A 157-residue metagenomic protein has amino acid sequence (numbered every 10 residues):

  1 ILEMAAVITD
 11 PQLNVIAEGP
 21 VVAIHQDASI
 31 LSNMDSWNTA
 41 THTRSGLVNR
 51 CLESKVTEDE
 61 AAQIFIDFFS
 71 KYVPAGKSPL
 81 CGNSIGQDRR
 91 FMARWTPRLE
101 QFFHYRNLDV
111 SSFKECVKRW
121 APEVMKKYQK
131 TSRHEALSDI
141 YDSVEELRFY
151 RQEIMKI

Functional and structural regions predicted by a protein language model:
I1-G82, Y128: Conserved non-catalytic scaffold segment of RNase H-like nuclease domains
E3, D10, D88, D109 (+1 more regions): Acidic active-site catalytic centers that drive phospho-/nucleotidyl reactions and related ester hydrolyses
P11, I64-D67, K71, R90 (+4 more regions): Residue-level signal for well-ordered alpha-helical scaffold segments within enzymatic catalytic domains
T57, A61-F65, D88, W95 (+1 more regions): Amphipathic alpha-helical interface surfaces
G76-I85, R90-T96, P122-I157: Acidic, Mg2+-coordinating catalytic module of metal-dependent nucleases/exonucleases that use a two-metal-ion mechanism
M92-L108: Short, low-complexity, polybasic intrinsically disordered segments
H104-P122: Short, flexible loop segments at boundaries between secondary-structure elements
